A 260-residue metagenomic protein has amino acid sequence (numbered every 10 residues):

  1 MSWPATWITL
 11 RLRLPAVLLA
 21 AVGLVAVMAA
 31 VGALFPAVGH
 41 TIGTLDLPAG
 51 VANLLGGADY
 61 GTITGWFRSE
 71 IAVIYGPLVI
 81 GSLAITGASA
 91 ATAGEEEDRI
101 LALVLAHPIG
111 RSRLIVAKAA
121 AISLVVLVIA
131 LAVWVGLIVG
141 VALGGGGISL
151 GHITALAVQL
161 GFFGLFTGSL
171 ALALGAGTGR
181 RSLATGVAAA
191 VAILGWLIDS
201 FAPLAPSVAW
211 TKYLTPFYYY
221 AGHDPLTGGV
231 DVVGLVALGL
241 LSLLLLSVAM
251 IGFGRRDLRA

Functional and structural regions predicted by a protein language model:
M1-V25: Aromatic- and glycine-rich beta-strand/loop motifs that create alpha-glucan
T6, V17-A21, I153-V158, T185-G186 (+1 more regions): Hydrophobic alpha-helical transmembrane segments
I8, G94, I138-A142, G175-A176 (+2 more regions): Transmembrane helix-loop junction
R11-R13, V25, A29-W66, V187-A260: Terminal transmembrane helical anchor/hairpin motif
V25, A29, V116-L172, A176 (+1 more regions): Secretory targeting signals
F67-G94, A189: Long, hydrophobic alpha-helical segments
A84-A88, G136, S169-L170, P216 (+1 more regions): Hydrophobic/aromatic residues in alpha-helical transmembrane segments
A91-S123: Helix-loop-helix units of permease transmembrane domains in multi-pass membrane transporters, especially ABC
